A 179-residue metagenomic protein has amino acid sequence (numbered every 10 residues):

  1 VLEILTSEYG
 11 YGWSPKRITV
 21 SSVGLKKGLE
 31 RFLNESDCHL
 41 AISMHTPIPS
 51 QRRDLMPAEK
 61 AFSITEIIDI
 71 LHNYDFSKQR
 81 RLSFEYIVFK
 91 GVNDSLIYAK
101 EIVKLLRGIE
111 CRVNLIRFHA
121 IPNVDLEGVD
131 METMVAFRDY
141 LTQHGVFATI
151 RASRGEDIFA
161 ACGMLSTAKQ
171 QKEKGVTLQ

Functional and structural regions predicted by a protein language model:
V1-H144: Conserved AdoMet/S-adenosylmethionine-binding subsite of the radical SAM
L115, I150-A152: A structural preference for short, hydrophobic beta-strand core positions in alpha/beta folds
Q143, S153-Q179: Radical SAM enzyme core and accessory elements
F147: C-terminal interaction modules of eukaryotic adaptor/scaffold proteins
